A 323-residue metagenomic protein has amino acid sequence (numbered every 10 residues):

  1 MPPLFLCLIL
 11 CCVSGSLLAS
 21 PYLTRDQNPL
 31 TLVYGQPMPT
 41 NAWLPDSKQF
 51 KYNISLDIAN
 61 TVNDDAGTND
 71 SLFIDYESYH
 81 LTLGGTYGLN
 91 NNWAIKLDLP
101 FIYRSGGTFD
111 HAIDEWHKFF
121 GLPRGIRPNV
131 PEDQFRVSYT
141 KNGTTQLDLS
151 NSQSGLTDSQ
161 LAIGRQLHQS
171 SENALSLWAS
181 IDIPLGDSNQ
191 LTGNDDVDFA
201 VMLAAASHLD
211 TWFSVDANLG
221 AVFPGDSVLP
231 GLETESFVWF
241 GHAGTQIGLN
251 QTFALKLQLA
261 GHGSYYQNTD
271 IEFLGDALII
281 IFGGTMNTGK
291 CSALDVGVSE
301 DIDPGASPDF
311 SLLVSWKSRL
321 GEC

Functional and structural regions predicted by a protein language model:
M1-F5: Bacterial N-terminal signal peptides that target proteins for export
A19-P224, L232, S236-E322: Transmembrane beta-barrel domains of Gram-negative outer membranes and organellar outer membranes
